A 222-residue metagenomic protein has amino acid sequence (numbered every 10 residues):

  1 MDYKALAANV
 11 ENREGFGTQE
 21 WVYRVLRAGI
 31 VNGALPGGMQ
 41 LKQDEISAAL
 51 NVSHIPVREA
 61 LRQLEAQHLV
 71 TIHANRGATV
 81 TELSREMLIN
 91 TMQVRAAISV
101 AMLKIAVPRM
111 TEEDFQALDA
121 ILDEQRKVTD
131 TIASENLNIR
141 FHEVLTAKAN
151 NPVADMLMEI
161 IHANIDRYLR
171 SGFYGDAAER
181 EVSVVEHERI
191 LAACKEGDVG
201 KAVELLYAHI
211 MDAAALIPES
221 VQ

Functional and structural regions predicted by a protein language model:
M1-P108, P218-Q222: Short linear motifs at protein or domain termini
Q19, Y23, Q43-S47, H54 (+7 more regions): Secondary-structure boundary/capping motif
R109-R170, V184-A193, K201-M211: Conserved amphipathic alpha-helical segments that form helical-bundle/coiled-coil interaction surfaces
I165, L169-F173, A214-V221: Short amphipathic alpha-helical interaction/hinge segments
E179-E181: Active-site loop of classical SDR/Rossmann-like NAD(P)-dependent oxidoreductases, centered on the catalytic Tyr-X3-Lys
